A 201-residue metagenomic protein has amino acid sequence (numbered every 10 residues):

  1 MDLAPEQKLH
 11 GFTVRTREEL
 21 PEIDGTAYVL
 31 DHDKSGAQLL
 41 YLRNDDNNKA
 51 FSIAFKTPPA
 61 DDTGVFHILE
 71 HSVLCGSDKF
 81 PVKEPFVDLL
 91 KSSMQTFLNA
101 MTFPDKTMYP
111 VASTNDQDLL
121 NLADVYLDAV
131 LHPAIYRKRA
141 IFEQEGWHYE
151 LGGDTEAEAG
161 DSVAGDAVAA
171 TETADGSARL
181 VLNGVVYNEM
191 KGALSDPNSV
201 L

Functional and structural regions predicted by a protein language model:
D2-D46: N- or domain-start disorder-to-order transition segments that initiate the globular core
L3-E6, M94-Q95, D161, D166: Generic N-terminal segment detector
L20, L30-D31, R43, L89 (+2 more regions): A general structural signal for short secondary-structure junctions and capping/turn motifs
G25, R43-D128, H132-A140, S195-P197: M16/MPP (pitrilysin/insulinase) zinc-metallopeptidase core fold and M16-derived inactive scaffolds
A37-Q38, S93-M94, Y187-N188: Short alpha-helical segments and helix-capping/turn motifs at coil-helix boundaries
G76-D78, L122-Y136, T155-L201: Scaffold signal of the M16-like zinc-metallopeptidase fold and its non-catalytic homologs
K138-H148: Short, glycine/acidic-rich hinge or "gate" loops at secondary-structure transitions that mediate conformational
L151: Positively charged, phosphate-engaging catalytic surfaces used for nucleic-acid and nucleotide handling
